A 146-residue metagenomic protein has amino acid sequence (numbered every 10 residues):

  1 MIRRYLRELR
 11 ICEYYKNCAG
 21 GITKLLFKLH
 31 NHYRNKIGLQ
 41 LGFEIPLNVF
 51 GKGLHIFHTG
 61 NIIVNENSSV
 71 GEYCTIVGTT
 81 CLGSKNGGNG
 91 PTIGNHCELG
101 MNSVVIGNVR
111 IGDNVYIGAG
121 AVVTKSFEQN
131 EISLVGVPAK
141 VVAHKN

Functional and structural regions predicted by a protein language model:
M1-L41, A139, K145-N146: Terminal amphipathic alpha-helical/low-complexity segments used for targeting or macromolecular assembly
R7, H55-I56, E98, Y116: N-terminal alpha-helical segment
E8-I11, S68-I76, D113-I117, A121: Conserved long hydrophobic alpha-helices within structured protein cores
I22-T23, T59, G100: A generic structural signal for short
K28-Y73, T80-G87, S103: Left-handed beta-helix
G78, K85-G87, P91-N146: Glycine-rich hexapeptide-repeat left-handed beta-helix
